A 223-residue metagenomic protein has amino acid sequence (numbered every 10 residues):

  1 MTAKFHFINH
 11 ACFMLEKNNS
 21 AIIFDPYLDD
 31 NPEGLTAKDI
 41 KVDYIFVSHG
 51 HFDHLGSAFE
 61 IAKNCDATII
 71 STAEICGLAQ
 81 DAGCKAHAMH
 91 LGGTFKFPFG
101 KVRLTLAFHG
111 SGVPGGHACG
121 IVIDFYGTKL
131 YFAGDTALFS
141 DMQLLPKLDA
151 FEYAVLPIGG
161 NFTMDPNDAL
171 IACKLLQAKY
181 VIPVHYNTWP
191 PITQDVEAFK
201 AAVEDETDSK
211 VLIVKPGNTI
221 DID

Functional and structural regions predicted by a protein language model:
M1-A21, L28-N31, K96-F99, A198-K210 (+1 more regions): Zn-dependent metallo-beta-lactamase
K4-F7, I22-D25, K101-A107, K129-D135: Active-site-proximal beta-strand elements of phosphoester/diester hydrolases
M14-H51, G56-E60, E74, G110-P114 (+1 more regions): Pre-active-site segment of Zn-dependent metallo-hydrolases
I23-P26, V42-G50, I69-A73, Y131-T136 (+3 more regions): Active-site neighborhood of phospho(di)ester-bond hydrolases with catalytic His/Asp-centered motifs
D30-N31, H51-G56, C76-A79, G93-K96 (+5 more regions): Active-site environment of divalent metal-dependent phosphoester hydrolases
G50, G56-P114: Glycine/small-residue-rich loop that forms an oxyanion/phosphate-binding "nest" at active or ligand-binding sites
T68, Q80-G93, L170, K174-D223: Binuclear metal-ion centers of metallo-dependent hydrolases, dominated by the metallo-beta-lactamase
H109-L176: Active-site-proximal loop/helix segments of hydrolase catalytic cores
